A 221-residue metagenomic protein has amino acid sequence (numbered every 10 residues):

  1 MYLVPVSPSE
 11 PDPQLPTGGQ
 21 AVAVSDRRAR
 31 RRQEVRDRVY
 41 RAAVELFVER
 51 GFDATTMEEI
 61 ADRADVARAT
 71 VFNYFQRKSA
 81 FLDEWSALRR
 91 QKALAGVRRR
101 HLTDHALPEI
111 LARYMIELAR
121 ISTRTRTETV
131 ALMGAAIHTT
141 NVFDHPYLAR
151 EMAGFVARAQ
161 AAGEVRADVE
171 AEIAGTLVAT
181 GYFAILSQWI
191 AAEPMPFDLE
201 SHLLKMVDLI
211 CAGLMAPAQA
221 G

Functional and structural regions predicted by a protein language model:
M1-R50, T55-D65, A80-D83: Basic, helix-initiating cap at the start of DNA-binding domains
Y2-P16, E117, V169-W189, S201-C211: Hydrophobic alpha-helical segments that form the core of small-molecule binding pockets and/or dimer interfaces
A64-F75: Short hydrophobic/aromatic patch on the recognition helix
E84, A95-R124, I137, G175-V178 (+1 more regions): Hydrophobic alpha-helical connector segments
A87-A93: Short, basic, alpha-helical segments at the C-terminal edge of helix-turn-helix-like DNA-binding modules
L94, R113, I137-E164, E172-T180 (+2 more regions): Amphipathic alpha-helical packing segments from all-alpha helical-bundle domains
E117-T139, A184-A191: Amphipathic alpha-helical segments used for helix-helix packing
L214-G221: C-terminal effector-binding regulatory domain of bacterial HTH transcription factors
